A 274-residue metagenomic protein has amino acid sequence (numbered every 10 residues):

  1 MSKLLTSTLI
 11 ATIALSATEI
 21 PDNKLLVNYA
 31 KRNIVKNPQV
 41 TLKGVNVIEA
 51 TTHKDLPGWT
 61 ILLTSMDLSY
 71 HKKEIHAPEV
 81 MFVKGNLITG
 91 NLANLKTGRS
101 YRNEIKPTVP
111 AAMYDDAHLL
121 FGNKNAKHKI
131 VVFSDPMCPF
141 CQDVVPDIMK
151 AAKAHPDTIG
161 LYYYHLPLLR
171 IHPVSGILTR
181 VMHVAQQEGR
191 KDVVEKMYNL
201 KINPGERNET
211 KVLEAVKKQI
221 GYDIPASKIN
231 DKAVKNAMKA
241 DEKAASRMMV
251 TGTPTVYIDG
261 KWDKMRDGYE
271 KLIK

Functional and structural regions predicted by a protein language model:
S2-T8: Sec-dependent signal peptide recognition, specifically the positively charged N-region followed immediately by
I10-A17: Hydrophobic h-region of N-terminal signal peptides that target proteins for export in Gram-negative bacteria
T18-N33, L63, L168-K274: Cysteine-centric redox/oxidoreductase cores and disulfide-bonded domains
P21-G58: Start-of-domain marker
K43-E79: Exposed beta-strand-loop-beta-strand "reactive/processing" segments of non-cytosolic proteins
Y70-Y101, P204-E206, I258-K274: Non-catalytic, surface beta->alpha helical segment in thiol-disulfide oxidoreductase systems
A111-H128: A short beta-strand-turn-helix
K124-P139, V145, L161-H165: Short active-site neighborhood of thiol/selenol oxidoreductases, capturing the structured segment around
